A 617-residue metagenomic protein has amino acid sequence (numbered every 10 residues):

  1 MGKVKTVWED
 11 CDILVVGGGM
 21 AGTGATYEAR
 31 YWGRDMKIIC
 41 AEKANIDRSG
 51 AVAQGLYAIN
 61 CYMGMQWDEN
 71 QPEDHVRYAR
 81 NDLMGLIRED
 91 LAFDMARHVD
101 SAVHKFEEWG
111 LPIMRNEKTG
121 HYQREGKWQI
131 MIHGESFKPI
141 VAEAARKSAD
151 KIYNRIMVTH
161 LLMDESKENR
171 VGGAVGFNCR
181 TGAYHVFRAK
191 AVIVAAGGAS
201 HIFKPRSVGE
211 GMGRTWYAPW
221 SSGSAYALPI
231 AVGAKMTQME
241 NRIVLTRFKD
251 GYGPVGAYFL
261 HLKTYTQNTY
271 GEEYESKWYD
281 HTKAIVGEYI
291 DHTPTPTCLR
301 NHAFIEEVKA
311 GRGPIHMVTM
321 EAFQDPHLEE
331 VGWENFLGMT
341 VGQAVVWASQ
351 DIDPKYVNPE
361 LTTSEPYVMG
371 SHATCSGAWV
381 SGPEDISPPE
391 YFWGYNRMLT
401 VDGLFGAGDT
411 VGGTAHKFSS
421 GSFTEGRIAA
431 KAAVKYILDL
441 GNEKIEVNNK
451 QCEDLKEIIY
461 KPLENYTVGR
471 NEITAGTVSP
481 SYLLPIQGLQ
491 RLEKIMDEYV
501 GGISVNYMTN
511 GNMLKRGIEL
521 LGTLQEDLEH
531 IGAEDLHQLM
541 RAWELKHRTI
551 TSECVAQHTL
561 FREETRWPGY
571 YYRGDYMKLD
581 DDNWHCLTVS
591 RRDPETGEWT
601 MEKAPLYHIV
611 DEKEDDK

Functional and structural regions predicted by a protein language model:
W8-C11, T181-A191: Core beta-strand elements of the Rossmann-like FAD/NAD(P) dinucleotide-binding domain in flavoenzyme oxidoreductases
I13-C40: N-terminal Rossmann-like FAD-binding beta1-loop-alpha1 element of flavoenzymes
W32-Q54: Glycine-rich FAD pyrophosphate-binding loop
N60-M95: Glycine-rich active-site loop/strand segments that organize a redox cofactor
D100, E107-H160, K167-R170, E240-H416 (+1 more regions): Mobile, glycine/GP-rich and aromatic-enriched active-site lid/loop segments adjacent to catalytic centers
V194-G253, S419-A432: Glycine-rich loop(s) and the adjacent beta-strand/alpha-helix scaffold that form part
G394-Y395, L399-L463: Catalytic phosphate/nucleotide-handling subdomain of diverse soluble enzymes
D439-E534: Long, amphipathic alpha-helical stalk/connector segments used for oligomerization, subunit docking, or mechanical
